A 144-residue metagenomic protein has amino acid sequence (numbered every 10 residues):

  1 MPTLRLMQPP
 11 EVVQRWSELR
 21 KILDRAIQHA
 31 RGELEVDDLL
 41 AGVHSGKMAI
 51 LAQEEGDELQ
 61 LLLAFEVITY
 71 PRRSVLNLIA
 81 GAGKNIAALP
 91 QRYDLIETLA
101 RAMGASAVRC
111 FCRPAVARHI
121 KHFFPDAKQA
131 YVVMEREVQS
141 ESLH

Functional and structural regions predicted by a protein language model:
M1-L34: Short amphipathic alpha-helix that is part of the acyltransferase structural core
P10-V12, D57, T69-P71, K84 (+2 more regions): Residues that cap or initiate secondary-structure elements
I27-M48: Active-site rim helix/loop that mediates acceptor-substrate recognition in acyltransferases
S45-I86: Conserved donor-binding loop and adjoining core beta-sheet/short helix segment in diverse acyl/aminoacyl transferases
P71-F123: Acyl-donor binding region in acyl/amide transferases
R113-P114, R118-H144: Active-site/acyl-donor-binding loops of N-acyltransferases
